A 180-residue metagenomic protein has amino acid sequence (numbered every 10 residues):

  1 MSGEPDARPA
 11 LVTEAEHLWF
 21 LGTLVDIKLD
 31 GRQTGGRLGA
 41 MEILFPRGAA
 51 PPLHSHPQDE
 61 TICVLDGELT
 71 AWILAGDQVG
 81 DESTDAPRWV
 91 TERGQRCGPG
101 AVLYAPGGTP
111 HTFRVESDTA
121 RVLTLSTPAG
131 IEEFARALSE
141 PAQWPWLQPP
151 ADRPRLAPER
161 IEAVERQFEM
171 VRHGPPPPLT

Functional and structural regions predicted by a protein language model:
M1-G39, L44, E92-R96, P154-T180: A short, N-terminal "cap"/entry segment at the start of jelly-roll beta-barrel domains of the cupin/DSBH fold
L29-D30, P51-H56, I73, R114-E116: Short histidine-centered beta-strand/loop micro-motifs that create catalytic or ligand/metal-coordination sites
Q33-G36, T61-C63, A75-P110: Short acidic-glycine-tyrosine-enriched beta hairpin
G39-M41, P51, Q58-E60, L65-G67 (+3 more regions): A generic structural signal for short beta-strands and their flanking turns/coil linkers
A40-P46, S55-Q78, S83-T84, L125: Short, conserved beta-strand element in jelly-roll/cupin
A49-L53, H111, W146: Short helix-to-loop capping/linker segments positioned immediately adjacent to catalytic or ligand/cofactor-binding
R96-A101, G107-E132: Ligand-binding loop in jelly-roll beta-barrel domains
E132-P150: A hydrophobic, small-residue-rich beta->alpha segment in the mid-to-C-terminal subdomain of diverse proteins
